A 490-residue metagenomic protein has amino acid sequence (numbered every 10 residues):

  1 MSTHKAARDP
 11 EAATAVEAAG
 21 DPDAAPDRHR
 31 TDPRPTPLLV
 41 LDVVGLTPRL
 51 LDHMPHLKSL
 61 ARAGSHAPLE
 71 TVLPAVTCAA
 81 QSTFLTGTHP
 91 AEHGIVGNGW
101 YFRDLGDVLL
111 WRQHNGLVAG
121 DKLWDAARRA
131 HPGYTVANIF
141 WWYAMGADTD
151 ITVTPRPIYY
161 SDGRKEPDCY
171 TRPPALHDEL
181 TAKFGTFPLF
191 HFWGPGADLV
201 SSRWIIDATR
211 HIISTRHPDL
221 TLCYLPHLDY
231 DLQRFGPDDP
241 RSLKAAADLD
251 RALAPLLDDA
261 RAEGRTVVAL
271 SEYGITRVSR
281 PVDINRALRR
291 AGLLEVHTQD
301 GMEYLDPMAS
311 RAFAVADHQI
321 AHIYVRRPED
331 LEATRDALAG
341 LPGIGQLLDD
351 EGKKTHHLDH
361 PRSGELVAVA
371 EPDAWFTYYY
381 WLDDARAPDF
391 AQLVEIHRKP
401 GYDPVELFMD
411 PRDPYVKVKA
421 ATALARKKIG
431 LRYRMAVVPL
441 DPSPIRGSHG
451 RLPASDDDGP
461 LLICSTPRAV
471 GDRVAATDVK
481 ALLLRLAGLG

Functional and structural regions predicted by a protein language model:
S2-A7, D21-P68: Active-site-proximal N-terminal segment of extracellular/periplasmic enzymes that hydrolyze or transfer
T3, E11, E17, D23-P26 (+10 more regions): His/Asp/Glu-rich, glycine-adjacent segments that coordinate divalent cations and/or stabilize oxyanion chemistry on
D32-P33, I212-H217, H449-D456: Short glycine/proline-enriched loop/turn "hinge" motifs that connect secondary-structure elements and lie
P33-R49, L60, F84, A127 (+7 more regions): Beta-strand elements within well-structured catalytic alpha/beta cores of enzymes that handle phosphate/sulfate esters
R34, V43, A75-V76, W100-G116 (+3 more regions): Secreted, luminal/periplasmic, and some membrane-associated catalytic domains that remodel anionic oxygen-ester
R49-E92, T135-A137: Short, structured active-site-proximal loop/turn typified by the sulfatase FGly-forming signature C/S-X-P-X-R
L50-H53, D148-D150, Q233-R234, V278-V282: A short acidic (Asp/Glu
A421-V438, S443-S455, P460-G490: C-terminal substrate/ligand-recognition segments
